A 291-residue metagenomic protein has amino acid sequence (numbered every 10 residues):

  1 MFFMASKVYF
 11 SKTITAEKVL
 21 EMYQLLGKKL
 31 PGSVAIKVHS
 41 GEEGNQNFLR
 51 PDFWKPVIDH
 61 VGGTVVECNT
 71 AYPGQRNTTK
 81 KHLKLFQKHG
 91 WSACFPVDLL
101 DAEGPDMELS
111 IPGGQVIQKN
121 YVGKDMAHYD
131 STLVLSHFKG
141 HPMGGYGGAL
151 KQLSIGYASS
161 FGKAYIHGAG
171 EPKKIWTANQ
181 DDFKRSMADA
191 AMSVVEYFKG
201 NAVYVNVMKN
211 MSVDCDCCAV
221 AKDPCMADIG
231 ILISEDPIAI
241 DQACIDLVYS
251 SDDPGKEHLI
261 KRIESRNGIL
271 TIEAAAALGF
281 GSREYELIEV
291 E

Functional and structural regions predicted by a protein language model:
F2-P56, H60-E291: Extended, low-polarity segments enriched in aliphatic/aromatic residues
